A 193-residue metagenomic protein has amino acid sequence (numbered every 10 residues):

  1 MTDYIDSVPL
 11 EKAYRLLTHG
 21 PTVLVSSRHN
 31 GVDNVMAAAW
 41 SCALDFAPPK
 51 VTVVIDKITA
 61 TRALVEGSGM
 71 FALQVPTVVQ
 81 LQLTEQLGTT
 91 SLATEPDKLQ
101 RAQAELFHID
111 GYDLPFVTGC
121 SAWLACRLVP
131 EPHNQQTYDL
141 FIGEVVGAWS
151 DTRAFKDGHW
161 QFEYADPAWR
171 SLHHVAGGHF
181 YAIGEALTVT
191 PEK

Functional and structural regions predicted by a protein language model:
M1-K193: Basic, polyanion-binding surface patches
